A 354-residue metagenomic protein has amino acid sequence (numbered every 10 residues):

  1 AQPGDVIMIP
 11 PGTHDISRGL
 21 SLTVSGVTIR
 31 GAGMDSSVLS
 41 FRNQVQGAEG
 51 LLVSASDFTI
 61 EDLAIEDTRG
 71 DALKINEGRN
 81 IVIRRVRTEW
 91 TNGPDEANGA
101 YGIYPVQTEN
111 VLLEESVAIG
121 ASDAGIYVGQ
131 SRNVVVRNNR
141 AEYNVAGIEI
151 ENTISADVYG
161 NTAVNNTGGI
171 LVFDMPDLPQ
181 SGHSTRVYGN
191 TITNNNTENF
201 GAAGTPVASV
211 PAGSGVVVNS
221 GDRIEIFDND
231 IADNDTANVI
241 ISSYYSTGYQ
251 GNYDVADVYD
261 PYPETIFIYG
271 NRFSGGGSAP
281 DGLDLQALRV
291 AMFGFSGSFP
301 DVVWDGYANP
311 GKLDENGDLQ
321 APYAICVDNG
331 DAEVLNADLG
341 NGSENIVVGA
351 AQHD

Functional and structural regions predicted by a protein language model:
P3-V27, M34-S37, F41-N43: N-terminal extracellular ligand-recognition/capping segment immediately after the signal peptide
I9, T28-G31, A55-E61, N80-R84 (+12 more regions): All-beta strand scaffolds that present successive hydrophobic residues in beta-strands
G12-H14, S25, A32-M34, Q44 (+8 more regions): Solvent-exposed coil/turn segments that connect beta secondary-structure elements in extracytoplasmic/periplasmic
S17, R42-L51, D67-K74, D95-P105 (+7 more regions): Extracellular beta-strand/beta-solenoid scaffold signature
G26-R69: Right-handed parallel beta-helix/beta-spiral solenoid domain characteristic of secreted/periplasmic
I81-I83, N92-P94, N110-S116, A124-Y127 (+4 more regions): Extended, compositionally simple hydrophobic/Ser/Thr-rich segments that build repetitive fibrous architectures
T247, G251-D354: Acidic, glycine- and Ser/Thr-rich low-complexity intrinsically disordered tracts in extracellular/secreted proteins
